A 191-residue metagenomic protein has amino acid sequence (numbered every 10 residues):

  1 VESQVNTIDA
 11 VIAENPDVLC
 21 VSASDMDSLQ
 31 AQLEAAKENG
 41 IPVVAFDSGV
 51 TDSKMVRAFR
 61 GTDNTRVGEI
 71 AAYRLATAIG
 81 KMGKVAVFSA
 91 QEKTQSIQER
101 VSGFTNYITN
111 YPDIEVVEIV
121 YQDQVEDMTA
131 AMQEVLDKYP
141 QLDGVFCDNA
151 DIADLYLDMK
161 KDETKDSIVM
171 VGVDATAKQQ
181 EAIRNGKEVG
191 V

Functional and structural regions predicted by a protein language model:
V1-V191: A residue-level marker of the well-folded mature domains of exported/periplasmic proteins
